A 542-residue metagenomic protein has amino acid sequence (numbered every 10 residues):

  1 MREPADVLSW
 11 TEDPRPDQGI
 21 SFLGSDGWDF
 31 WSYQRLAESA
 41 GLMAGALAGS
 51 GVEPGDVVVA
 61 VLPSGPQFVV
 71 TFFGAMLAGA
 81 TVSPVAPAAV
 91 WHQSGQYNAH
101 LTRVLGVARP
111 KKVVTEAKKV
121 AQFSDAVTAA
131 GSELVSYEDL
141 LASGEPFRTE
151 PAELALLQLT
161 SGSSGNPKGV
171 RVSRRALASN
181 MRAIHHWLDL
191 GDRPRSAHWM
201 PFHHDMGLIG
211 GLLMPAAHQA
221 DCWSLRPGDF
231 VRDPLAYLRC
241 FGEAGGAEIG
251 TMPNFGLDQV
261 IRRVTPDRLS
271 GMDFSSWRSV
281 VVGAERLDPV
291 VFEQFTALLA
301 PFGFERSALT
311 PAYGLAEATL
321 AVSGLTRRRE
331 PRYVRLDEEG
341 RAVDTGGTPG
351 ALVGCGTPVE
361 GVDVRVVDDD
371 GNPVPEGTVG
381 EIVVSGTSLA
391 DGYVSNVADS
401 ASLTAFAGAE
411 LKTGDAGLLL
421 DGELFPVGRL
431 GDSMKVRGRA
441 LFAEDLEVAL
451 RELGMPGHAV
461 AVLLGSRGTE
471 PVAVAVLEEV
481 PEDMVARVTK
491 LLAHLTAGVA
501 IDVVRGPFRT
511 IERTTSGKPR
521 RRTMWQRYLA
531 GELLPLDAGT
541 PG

Functional and structural regions predicted by a protein language model:
R2, G354-R365, D370-G377, E381-A440: Conserved ATP-binding/catalytic segment of the ANL
V7-S32, L154-L157, S164, G314 (+1 more regions): AMP-dependent adenylate-forming
P16-Q18, S143-L159, G165-N166, N180 (+1 more regions): Conserved pre-ATP/AMP-binding loop-to-beta segment of ANL
G19-G65, V69-V70, V90-Y97, R148 (+1 more regions): Conserved AMP-binding/adenylate-forming core of the ANL superfamily
A178-R195, H203-E248, R263: Conserved AMP-binding/adenylation subdomain of ANL enzymes
G242, G386, D391-G392, G414-T496: AMP-binding/adenylate-forming catalytic core of the ANL superfamily
A247-T251, R263-P349, D363, G371: Gly/Ser/Thr-rich phosphate-binding loop
T489-G542: Conserved C-terminal "lid"/linker of ANL adenylate-forming enzymes
